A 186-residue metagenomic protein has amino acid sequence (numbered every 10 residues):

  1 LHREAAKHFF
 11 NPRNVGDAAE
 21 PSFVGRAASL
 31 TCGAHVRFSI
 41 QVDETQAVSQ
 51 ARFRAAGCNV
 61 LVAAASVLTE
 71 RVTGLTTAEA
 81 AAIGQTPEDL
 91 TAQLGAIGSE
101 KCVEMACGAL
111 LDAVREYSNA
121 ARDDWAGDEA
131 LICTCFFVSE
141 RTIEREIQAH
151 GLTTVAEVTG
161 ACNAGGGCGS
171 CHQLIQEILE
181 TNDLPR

Functional and structural regions predicted by a protein language model:
L1-K7, F38, D183: Basic/polar, acidic-poor N-terminal "presequence/leader" segments that form or can form short amphipathic helices
K7, N11-T45: Structured beta-strand/loop patches that form or line metal/cofactor-binding pockets in enzymes
F10-N14, T73, T77, L111 (+4 more regions): Generic secondary-structure signature for well-ordered alpha-helical cores
A28-C32, Q41-G108: Active-site- and interface-proximal helix/loop "cap" or "latch" segments in soluble metabolic and energy-transducing
Q46-A55, A121-A130, G151-G166: Immediate flanking context of iron-sulfur cluster ligation sites
A56-V67, G95, E129-I143, G160-E180: Local cysteine-cluster metal-coordination motifs and their immediate loop/turn environment, predominantly Fe-S cluster
K101-D123: Short, structured interface segments
Y117-A121, I175-R186: Long, compositionally biased
